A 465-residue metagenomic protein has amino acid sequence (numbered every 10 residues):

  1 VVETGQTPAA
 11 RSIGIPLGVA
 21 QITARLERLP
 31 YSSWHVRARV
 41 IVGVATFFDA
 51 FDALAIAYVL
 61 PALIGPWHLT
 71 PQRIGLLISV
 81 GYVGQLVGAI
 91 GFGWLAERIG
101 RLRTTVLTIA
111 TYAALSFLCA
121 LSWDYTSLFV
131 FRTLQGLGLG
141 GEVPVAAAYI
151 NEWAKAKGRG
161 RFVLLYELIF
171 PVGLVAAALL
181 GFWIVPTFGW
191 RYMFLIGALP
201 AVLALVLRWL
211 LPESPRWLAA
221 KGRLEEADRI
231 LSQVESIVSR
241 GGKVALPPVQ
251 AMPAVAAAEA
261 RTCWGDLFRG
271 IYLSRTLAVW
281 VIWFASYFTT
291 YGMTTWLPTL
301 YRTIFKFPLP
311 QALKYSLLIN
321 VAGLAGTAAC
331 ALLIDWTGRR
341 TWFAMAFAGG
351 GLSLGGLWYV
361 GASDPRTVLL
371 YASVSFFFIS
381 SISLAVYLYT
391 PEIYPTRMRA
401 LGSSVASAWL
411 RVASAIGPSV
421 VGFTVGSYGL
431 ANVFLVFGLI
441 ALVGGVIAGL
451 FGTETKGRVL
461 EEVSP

Functional and structural regions predicted by a protein language model:
V1-P465: Transmembrane-helix signature of 12-pass secondary carriers
